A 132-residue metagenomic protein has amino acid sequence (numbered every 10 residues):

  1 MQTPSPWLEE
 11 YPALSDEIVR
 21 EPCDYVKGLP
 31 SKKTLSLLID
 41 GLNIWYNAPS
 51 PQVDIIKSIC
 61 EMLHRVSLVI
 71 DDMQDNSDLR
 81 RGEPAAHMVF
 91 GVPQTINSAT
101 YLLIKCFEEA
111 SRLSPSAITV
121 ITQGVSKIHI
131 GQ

Functional and structural regions predicted by a protein language model:
M1-E9: N-terminal amphipathic/basic leader segments beginning at the initiator methionine
P12-Q132: Mg2+-dependent prenyl diphosphate-binding active-site environment of isoprenoid biosynthetic enzymes
